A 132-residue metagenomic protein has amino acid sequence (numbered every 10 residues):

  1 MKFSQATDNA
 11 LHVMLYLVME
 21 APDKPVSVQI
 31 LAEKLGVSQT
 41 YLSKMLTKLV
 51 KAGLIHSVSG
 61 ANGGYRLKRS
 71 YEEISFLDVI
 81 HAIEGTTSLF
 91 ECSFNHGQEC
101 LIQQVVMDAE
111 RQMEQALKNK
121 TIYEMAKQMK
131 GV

Functional and structural regions predicted by a protein language model:
V13-E20, A82: Short amphipathic alpha-helical elements of helix-turn-helix/winged-helix folds
M14, L46-T47: Short, hydrophobic-biased segments on the C-terminal half of alpha helices that form "recognition helices"
Q29-G36: A short alpha-helical element within helix-turn-helix/winged-helix DNA-binding domains across DNA-binding proteins
E33, V50-K51: Alpha-helical residues within the helix-turn-helix
T40: Key DNA-contact positions within bacterial/archaeal DNA-binding proteins
A52-L67: Beta-hairpin "wing" of winged helix-turn-helix
Y71-H96: Conserved segment of winged-helix/HTH DNA-binding domains
S93-V132: C-terminal regulatory/oligomerization modules of transcriptional regulators
